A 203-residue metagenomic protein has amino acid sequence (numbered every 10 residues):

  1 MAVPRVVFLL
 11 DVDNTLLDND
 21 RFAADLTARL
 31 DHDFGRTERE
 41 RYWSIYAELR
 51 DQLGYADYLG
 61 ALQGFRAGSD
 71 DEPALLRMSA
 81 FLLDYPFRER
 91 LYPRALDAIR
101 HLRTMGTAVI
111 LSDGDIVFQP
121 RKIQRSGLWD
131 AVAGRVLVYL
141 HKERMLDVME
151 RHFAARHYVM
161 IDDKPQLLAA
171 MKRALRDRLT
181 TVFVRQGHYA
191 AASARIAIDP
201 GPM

Functional and structural regions predicted by a protein language model:
M1-S44, A67-G68: Active-site neighborhood of HAD-like aspartate-dependent phosphohydrolases
M1-V6, Q124-M160, K164-M203: Asp-based, Mg2+/Mn2+-dependent phosphohydrolase catalytic module
L9-D11, L111, M160-I161: Generic enzyme active-site microenvironment
T15, I116-V117, Q166, Y189: Conserved Rossmann-like nucleotide-cofactor binding loop
L16, A108, M160: Conserved SAM-binding loop
F22, D33-T37, Y46-L83, H101: A metal-dependent, Asp-based hydrolase signature
L59-G60, A80-I110, E143, D147: Short, acidic loop-to-helix structural element flanking the phosphoryl-transfer center in phosphate-processing enzymes
L96-V109, D113-L137: Substrate-recognition/cap helix-loop segment adjacent to the acidic, metal-dependent catalytic center of Asp-based
